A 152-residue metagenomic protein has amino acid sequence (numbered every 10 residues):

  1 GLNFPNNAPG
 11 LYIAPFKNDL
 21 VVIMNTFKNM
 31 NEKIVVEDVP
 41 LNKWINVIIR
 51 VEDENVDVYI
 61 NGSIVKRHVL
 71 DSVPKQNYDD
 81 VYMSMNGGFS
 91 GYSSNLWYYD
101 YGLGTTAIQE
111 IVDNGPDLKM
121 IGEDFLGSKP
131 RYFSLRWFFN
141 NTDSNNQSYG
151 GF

Functional and structural regions predicted by a protein language model:
G1-F152: Extracellular glycan-associated modules
